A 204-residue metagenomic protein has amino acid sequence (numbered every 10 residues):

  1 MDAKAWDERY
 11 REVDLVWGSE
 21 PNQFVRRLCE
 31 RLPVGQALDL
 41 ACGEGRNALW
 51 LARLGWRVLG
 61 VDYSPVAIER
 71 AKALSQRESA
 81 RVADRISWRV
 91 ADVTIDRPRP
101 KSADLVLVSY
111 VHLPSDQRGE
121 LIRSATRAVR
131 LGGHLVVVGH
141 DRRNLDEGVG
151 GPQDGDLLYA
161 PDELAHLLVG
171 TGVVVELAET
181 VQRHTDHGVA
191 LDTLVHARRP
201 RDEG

Functional and structural regions predicted by a protein language model:
M1-L32, R143: Conserved class I S-adenosyl-L-methionine
S64-V66: Conserved SAM/SAH-binding beta-strand->alpha-helix loop
A71-K72: Conserved SAM-binding loop
A80-T94: Conserved SAM-binding strand-loop segment of SAM-dependent methyltransferases
D104-R118: A short SAM/SAH-binding and catalytic strip from SAM-dependent methyltransferases
G119-L131: A short glycine-rich, Lys/Arg-flanked "PGG" loop and its adjoining helix->strand segment in the class I
G132-H140: Conserved beta-strand signature within the Rossmann-like core of class I S-adenosyl-L-methionine
D156-G172, A178: Short alpha-helix
